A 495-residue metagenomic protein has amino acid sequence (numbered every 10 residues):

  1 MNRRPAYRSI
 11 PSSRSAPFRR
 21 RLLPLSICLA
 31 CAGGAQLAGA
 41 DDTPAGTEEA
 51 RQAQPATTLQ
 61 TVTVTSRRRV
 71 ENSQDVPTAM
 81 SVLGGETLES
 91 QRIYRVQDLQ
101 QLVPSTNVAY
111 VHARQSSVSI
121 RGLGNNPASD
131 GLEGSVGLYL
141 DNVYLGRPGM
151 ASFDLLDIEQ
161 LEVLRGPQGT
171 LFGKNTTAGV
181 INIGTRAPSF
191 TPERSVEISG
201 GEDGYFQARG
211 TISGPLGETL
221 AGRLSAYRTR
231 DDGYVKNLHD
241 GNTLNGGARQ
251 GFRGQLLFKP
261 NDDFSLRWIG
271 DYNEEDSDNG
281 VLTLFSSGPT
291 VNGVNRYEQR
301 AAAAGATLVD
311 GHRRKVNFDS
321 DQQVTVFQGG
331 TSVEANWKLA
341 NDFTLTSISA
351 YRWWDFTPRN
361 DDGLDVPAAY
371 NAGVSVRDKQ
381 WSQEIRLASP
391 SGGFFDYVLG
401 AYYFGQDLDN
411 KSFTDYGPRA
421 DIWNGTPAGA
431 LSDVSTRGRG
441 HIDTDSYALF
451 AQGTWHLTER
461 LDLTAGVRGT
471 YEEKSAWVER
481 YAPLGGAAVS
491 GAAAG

Functional and structural regions predicted by a protein language model:
M1-Q91, Q97-V103, D262-D263, T331 (+1 more regions): N-terminal Sec signal peptide and the immediately downstream disordered periplasmic leader that contains the TonB box
R51-T191: Acidic, small-polar-rich N-terminal luminal/periplasmic segments of exported/outer-membrane proteins
I93, G217-E218, T229, K259-D263 (+3 more regions): Outer-membrane beta-barrel channels and translocator barrels
E133-S135, R147, L156-R165, T170-F252 (+4 more regions): Outer-membrane beta-barrel translocator/receptor signature
S152, G200-E202, N242-A248, Q322-F327 (+3 more regions): Replace "Gram-negative outer membrane beta-barrel proteins" with "bacterial and organellar outer membrane beta-barrel
N182, S189-T191, S199, G210-T307 (+5 more regions): Periplasmic-side early beta-strands and strand-to-turn transitions of outer-membrane beta-barrels
I183, G210-G214, G254-F258, V333-W337 (+2 more regions): Residues on the lipid-exposed face of transmembrane beta-strands in outer-membrane beta-barrel proteins
L238-H239, T243, Y403-G495: Signature of Gram-negative outer-membrane beta-barrel scaffolds
